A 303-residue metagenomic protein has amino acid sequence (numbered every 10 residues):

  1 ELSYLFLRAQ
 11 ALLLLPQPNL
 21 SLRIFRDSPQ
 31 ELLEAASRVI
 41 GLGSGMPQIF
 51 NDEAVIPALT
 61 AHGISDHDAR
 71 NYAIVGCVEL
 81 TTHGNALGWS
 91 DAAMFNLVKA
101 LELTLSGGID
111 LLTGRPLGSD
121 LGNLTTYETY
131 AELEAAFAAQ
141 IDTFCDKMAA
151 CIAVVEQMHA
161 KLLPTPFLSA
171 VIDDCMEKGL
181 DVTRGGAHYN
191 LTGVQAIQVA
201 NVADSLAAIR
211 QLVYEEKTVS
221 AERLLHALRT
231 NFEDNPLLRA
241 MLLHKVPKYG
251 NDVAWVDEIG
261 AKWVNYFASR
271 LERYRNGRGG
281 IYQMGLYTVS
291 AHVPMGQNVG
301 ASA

Functional and structural regions predicted by a protein language model:
E1-A303: Conserved catalytic cores of very large enzyme subunits
